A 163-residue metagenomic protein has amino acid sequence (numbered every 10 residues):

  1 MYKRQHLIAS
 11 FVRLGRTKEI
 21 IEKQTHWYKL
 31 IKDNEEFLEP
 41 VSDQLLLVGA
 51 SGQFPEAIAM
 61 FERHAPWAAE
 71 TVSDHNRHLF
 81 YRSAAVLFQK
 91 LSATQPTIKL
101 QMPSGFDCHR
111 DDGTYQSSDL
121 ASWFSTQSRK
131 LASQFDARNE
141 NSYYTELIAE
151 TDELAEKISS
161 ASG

Functional and structural regions predicted by a protein language model:
M1-Q5: Conserved small/polar residues in nucleotide/adenosyl-binding loops
A9, L38-D43: Non-catalytic amphipathic alpha-helical adaptor/oligomerization segments
A9-S10, L47-V48, L87: Residue-level signature for tetratricopeptide repeat
T17-I21, F54-M60, T97: Solenoid-repeat scaffolds in large eukaryotic assemblies
T25-F37, E62-S73: Solenoid-like repeat scaffolds
P66-G163: C-terminal non-catalytic interaction modules
